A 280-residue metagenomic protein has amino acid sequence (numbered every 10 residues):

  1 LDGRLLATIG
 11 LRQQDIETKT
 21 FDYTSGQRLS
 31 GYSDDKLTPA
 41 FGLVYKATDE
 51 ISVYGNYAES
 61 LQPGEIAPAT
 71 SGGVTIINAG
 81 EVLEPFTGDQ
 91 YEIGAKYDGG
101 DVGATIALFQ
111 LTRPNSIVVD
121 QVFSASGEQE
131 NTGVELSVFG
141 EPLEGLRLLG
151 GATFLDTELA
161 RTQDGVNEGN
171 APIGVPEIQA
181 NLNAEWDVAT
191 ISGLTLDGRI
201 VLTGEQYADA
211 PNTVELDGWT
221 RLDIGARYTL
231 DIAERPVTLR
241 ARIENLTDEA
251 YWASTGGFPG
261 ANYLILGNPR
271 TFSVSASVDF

Functional and structural regions predicted by a protein language model:
L1-G3, L37, Y45-I51, T87 (+9 more regions): Outer-membrane beta-barrel strand-turn architecture
L1-R113: Structural signature of Gram-negative outer-membrane beta-barrels, strongest in the C-terminal barrel of TonB-dependent
G3, G103, L108-T112, A125-A210 (+1 more regions): Gram-negative outer-membrane beta-barrel transporters
L11-E17, Y57-P63, G99-D101, L108-P114 (+7 more regions): Transmembrane beta-strands of outer-membrane beta-barrel pores
K19-Q27, E65-N78, S116-F123, L155 (+3 more regions): Outer-membrane beta-barrel translocator domains and adjoining extracellular loop/strand segments of Gram-negative
Q27-D35, E81-T87, F123-N131, V166-E177 (+2 more regions): Replace "Gram-negative outer membrane beta-barrel proteins" with "bacterial and organellar outer membrane beta-barrel
F41, G55, Y91, E141 (+1 more regions): Conserved C-terminal beta-signal and adjacent last beta-strands/turns of outer-membrane beta-barrel proteins
K46, S52-Y54, A58, V82-E141 (+4 more regions): Membrane-embedded beta-barrel scaffold of Gram-negative outer-membrane proteins
